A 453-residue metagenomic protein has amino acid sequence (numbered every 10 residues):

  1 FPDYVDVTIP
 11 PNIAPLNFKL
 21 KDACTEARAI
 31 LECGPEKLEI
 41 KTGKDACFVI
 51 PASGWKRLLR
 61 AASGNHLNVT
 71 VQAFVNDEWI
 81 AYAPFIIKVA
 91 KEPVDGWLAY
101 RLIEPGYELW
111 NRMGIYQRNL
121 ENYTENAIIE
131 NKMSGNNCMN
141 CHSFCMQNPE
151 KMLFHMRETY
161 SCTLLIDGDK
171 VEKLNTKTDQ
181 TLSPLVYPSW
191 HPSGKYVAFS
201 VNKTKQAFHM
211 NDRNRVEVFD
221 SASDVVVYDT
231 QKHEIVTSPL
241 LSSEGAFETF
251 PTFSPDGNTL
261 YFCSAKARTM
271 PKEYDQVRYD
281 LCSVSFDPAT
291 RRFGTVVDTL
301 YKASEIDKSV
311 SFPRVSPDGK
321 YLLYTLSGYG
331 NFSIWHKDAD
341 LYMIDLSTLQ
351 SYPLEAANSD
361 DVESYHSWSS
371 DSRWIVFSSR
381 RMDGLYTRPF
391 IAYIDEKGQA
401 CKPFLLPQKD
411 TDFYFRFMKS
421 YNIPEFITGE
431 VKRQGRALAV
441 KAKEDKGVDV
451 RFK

Functional and structural regions predicted by a protein language model:
F1-K453: Sequence signature of WD/YWTD-type beta-propeller architectures
